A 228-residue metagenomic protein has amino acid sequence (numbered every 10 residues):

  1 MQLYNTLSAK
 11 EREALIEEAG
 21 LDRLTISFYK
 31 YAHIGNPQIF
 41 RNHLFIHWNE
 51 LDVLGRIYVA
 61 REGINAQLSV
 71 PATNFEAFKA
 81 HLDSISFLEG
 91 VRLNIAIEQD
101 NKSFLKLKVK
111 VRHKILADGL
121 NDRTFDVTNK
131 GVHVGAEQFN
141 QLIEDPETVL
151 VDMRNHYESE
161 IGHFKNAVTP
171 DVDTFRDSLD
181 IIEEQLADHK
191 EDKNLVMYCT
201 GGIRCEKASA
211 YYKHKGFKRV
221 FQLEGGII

Functional and structural regions predicted by a protein language model:
Q2-V132, D145-T148, R154-I228: Rhodanese-like catalytic fold shared by cysteine-dependent sulfurtransferases and DSP/PTP-type phosphatases
G135-A136, N140: Phosphate-interacting basic helix/loop segments used at nucleotide- and nucleic-acid interfaces
